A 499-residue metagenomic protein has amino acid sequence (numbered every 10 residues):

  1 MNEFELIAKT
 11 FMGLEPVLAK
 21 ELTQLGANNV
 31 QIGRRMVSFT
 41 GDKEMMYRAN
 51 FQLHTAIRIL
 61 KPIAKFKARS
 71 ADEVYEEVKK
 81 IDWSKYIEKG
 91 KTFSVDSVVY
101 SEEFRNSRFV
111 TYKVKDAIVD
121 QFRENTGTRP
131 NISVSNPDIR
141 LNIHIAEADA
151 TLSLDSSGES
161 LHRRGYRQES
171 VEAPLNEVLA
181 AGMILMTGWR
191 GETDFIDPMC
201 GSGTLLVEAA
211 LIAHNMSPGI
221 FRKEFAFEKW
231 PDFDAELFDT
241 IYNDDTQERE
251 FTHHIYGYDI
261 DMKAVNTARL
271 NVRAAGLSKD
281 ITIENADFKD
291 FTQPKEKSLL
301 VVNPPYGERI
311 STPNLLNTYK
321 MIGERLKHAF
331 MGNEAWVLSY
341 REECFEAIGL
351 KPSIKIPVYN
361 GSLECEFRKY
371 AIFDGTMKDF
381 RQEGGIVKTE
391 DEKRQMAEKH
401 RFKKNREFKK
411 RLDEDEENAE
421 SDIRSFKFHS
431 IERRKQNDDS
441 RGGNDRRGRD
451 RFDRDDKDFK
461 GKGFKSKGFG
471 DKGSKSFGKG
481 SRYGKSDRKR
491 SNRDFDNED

Functional and structural regions predicted by a protein language model:
M1, Y370-D499: Basic Arg/Gly/Lys-rich low-complexity intrinsically disordered segments
N2-P137, M396-E398, E498: Non-catalytic nucleic-acid substrate-recognition regions in nucleic-acid-modifying enzymes
E5, K9, G13, H254 (+3 more regions): Conserved Class I SAM-dependent methyltransferase catalytic core
E44-F51, E159-H162, T376-M377: Short, charged/polar, Gly/Pro-enriched secondary-structure boundary elements
V98, R123, H144-M186: Class I S-adenosyl-L-methionine
Y100-E103, S160, P305-R309: A short, flexible beta-alpha/helix-coil linker loop
L175-Q293, E308, L316: Conserved S-adenosyl-L-methionine
K297-N303: Short SAM/SAH-binding signature in class I
